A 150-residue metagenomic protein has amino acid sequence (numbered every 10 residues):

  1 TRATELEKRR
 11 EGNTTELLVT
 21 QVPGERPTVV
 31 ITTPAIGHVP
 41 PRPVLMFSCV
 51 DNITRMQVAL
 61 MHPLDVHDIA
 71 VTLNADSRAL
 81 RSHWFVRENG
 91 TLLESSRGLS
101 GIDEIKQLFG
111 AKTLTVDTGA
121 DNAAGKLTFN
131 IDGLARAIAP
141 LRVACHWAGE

Functional and structural regions predicted by a protein language model:
T1-E150: A generic "folded-domain core" signal
